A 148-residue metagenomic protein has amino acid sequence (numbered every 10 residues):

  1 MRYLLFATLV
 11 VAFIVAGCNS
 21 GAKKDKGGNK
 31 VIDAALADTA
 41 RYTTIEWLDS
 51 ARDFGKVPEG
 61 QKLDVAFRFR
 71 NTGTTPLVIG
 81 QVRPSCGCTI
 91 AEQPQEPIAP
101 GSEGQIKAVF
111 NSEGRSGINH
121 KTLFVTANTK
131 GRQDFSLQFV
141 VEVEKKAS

Functional and structural regions predicted by a protein language model:
M1-L4: Positively charged n-region of N-terminal signal peptides that target proteins for export
I14-G17: C-terminal motif of bacterial Sec signal peptides marking the signal peptidase cleavage site
N19-V57, K130-S148: Long, low-complexity ectodomains and other extracytoplasmic segments of secretory-pathway proteins
R52, S102-A108: Short strand-edge motifs at loop-to-beta-strand transitions and within beta-strands of extracellular beta-rich domains
F69-G73: Asparagine-centered strand-capping/turn motif at beta-strand->loop junctions
T74-S102: Surface-exposed binding patches on compact interaction domains or structured appendages
N111-G117: Short, surface-exposed loop/turn segments at beta-strand-coil junctions that are enriched for proline with nearby
N119-T129: A short beta-strand micro-motif common to beta-rich folds, especially ectodomain repeats
